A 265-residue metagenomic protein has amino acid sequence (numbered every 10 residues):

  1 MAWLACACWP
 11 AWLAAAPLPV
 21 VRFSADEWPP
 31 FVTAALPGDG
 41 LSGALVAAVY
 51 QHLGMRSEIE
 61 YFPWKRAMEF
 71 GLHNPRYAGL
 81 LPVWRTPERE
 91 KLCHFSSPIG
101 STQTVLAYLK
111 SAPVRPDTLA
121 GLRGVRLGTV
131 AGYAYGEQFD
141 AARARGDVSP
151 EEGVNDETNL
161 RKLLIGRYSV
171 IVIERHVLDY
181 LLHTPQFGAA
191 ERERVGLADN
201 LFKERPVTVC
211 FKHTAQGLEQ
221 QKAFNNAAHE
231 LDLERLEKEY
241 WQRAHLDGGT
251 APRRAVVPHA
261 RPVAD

Functional and structural regions predicted by a protein language model:
A16-W84, R89-K91, T129, G153 (+1 more regions): Extracytoplasmic small-molecule ligand-binding "clamshell" domains of the periplasmic binding protein/Venus flytrap
A25-E27, S101-V105, A189-N225, G248-V256 (+1 more regions): Periplasmic-binding protein-like
L36-A47, K110-R145, N159-R161, H176: Bilobed "Venus flytrap"/periplasmic-binding protein-like clamshell domains and structurally analogous long
G43-H52, V125-R126, P206-W241: Extended ligand-binding regions for polar small-molecule ligands
A47, E60-G121, G132-Y135, L197-F202: Acidic, polar ligand-binding/catalytic clefts
R56, A134-V148, A190-E191, K222-D265: Ligand-binding clefts/hinges and TM-proximal coupling segments of bilobed small-molecule sensing domains
K65-Y77, H94, E157-D179, T184: Short helices/loops that flank or line small-molecule/ion binding pockets
R66, P82-E90, S169-E193, N200-K203: A ligand-binding cleft/hinge motif common to bilobed small-molecule-binding domains
